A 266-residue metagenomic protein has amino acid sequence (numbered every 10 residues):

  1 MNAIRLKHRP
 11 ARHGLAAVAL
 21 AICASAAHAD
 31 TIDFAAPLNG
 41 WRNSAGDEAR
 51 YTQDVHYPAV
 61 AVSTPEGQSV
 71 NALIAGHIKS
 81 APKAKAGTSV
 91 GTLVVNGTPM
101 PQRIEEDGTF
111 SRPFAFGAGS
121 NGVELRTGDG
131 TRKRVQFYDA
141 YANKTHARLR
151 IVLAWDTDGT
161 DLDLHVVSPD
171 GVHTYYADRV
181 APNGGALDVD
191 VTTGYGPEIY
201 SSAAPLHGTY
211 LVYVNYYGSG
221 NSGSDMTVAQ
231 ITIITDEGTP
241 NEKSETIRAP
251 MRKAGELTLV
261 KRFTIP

Functional and structural regions predicted by a protein language model:
A29-Q68: Short, compositionally biased P/S/T/A/G/V-rich stretches that sit at domain boundaries
A72-A84: Aromatic/hydrophobic beta-strand junction motif of beta-rich domains
K83-P99: Change to "...patches in solvent-exposed regions of secreted, membrane-anchored, or virion-exposed structural
M100-D107: Short beta-strand segments within Ig-like beta-sandwich modules, predominantly Fibronectin type-III
P113-S120, L206: Surface-exposed, short loops/turns at beta-strand junctions within beta-sandwich domains
A118-G130, V212: Short, aromatic- and glycine-rich surface loops/edge beta-strands on solvent-exposed regions
R132-Y141: Edge beta-strands of extracellular beta-sandwich domains
K144-P266: Intrinsic-disorder/low-complexity signal
